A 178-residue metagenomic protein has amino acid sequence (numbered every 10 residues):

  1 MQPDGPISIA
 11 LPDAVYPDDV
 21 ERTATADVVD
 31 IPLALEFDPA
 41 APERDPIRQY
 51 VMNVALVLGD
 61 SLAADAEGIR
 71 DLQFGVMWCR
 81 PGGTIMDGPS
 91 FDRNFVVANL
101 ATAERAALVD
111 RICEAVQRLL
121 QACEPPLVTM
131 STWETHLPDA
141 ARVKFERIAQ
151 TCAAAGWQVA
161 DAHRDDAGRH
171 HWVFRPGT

Functional and structural regions predicted by a protein language model:
M1-T178: Non-catalytic substrate-recognition and accessory regions of acyl/acetyltransferase enzymes
